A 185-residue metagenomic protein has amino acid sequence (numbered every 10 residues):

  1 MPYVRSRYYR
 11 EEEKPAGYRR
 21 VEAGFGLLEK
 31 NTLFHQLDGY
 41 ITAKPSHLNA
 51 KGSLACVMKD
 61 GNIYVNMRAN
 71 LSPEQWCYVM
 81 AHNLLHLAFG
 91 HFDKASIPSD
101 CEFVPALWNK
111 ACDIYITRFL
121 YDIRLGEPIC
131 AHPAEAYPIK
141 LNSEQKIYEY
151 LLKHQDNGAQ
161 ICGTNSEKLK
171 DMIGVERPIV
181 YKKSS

Functional and structural regions predicted by a protein language model:
M1-Y78, L84-S185: Short, functionally important secondary-structure microenvironments
